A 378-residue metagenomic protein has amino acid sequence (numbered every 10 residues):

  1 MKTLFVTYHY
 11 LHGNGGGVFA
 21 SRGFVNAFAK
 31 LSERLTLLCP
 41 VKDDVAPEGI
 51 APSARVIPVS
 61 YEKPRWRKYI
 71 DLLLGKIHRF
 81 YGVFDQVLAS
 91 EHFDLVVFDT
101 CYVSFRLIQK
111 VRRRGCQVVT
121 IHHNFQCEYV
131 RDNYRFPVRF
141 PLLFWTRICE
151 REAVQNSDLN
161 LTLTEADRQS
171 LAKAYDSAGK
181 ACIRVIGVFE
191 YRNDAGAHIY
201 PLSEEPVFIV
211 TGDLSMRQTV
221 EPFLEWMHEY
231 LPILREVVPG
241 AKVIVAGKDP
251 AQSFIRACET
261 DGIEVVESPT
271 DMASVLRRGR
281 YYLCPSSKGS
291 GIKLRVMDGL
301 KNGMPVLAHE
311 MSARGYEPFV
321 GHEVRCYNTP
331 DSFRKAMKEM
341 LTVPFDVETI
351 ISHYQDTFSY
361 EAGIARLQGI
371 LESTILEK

Functional and structural regions predicted by a protein language model:
M1-G49, E91, E236: N-terminal subdomain of nucleotide-sugar transferases
T3, L95, V111-R131: Active-site proximal beta-strand in glycosyltransferases
N26, V185-A257, D261, V265-A273 (+1 more regions): Conserved catalytic-core segment of nucleotide-activated headgroup transferases in glycan assembly
I57, R151, Q155-A195: Donor nucleotide-sugar binding/catalytic pocket of nucleotide-sugar-dependent glycosyltransferases
D85, Q126, F140-N160: Membrane-proximal helix-turn-helix segments that form the acceptor-binding/catalytic region of lipid-linked
D158, R277-G291, N302-M304: Acidic donor-binding loop of glycosyltransferase active sites
R295-D298, P305-H309: Short hydrophobic beta-strand element within catalytic cores of glycosyltransferases and related nucleotide-activated
T342-I375: A charged, aromatic-enriched C-terminal amphipathic alpha-helix characteristic of glycosyltransferases across folds
